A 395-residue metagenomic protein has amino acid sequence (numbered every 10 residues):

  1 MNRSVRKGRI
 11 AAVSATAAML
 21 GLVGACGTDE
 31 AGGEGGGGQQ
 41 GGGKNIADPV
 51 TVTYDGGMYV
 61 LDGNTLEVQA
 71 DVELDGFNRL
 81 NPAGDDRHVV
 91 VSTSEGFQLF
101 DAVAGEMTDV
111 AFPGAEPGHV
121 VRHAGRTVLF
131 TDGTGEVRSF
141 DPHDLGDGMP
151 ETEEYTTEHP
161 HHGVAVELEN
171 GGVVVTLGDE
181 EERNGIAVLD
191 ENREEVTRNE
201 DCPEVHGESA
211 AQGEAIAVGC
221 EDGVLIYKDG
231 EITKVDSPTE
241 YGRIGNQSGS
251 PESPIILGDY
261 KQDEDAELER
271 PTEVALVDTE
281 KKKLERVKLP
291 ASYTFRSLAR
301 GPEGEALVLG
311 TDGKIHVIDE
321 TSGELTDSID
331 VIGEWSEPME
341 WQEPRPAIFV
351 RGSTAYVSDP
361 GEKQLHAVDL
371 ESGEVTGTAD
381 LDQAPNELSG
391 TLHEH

Functional and structural regions predicted by a protein language model:
L22-A25: C-terminal motif of bacterial Sec signal peptides marking the signal peptidase cleavage site
G37-E67: An edge-strand/N-cap motif at the start of beta-rich repeat modules
G37-G43, L74-R87, A111-R126, T156-N170 (+5 more regions): Repeated scaffold domains used in trafficking and secretory/extracellular systems, primarily beta-propellers
K44-Y54, N81-Q98, H119-S139, A165-E180 (+6 more regions): Short beta-strand elements that form the blades of beta-propeller/WD-repeat-like and other beta-sheet-rich scaffold
N64-E73, V103-F112, G146-T157, R193-E200 (+4 more regions): A short beta-strand motif characteristic of beta-propeller blades
E180-G301: Acidic, serine/threonine- and glycine-rich low-complexity intrinsically disordered segments that serve as flexible
E273-V357: Intrinsically disordered, low-complexity segments enriched in Gly and acidic/Ser/Thr residues that form flexible
S358-H395: Blade-level signature of beta-propeller repeat domains, shared across WD40, Kelch, NHL, RCC1 and BNR/Asp-box propellers
